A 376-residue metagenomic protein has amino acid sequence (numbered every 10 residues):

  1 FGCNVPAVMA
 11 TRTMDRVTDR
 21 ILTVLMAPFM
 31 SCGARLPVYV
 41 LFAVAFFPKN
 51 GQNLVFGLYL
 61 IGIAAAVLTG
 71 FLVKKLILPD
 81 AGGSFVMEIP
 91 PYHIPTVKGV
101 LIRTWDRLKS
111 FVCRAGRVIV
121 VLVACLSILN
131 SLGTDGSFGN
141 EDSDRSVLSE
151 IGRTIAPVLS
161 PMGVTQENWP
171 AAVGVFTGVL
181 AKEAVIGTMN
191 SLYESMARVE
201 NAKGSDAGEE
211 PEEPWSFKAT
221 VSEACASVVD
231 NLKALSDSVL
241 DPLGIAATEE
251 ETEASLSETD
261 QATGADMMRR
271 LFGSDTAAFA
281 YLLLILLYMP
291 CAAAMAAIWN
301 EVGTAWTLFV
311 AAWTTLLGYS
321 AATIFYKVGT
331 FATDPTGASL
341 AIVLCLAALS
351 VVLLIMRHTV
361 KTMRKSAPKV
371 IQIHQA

Functional and structural regions predicted by a protein language model:
A7-R20, S127-T315: Extended, low-charge hydrophobic alpha-helical regions
D15, P28-F29, G33-F56, A296-E301 (+1 more regions): Transmembrane helix-loop junctions at the membrane interface of multipass transporters and ion channels
T23, A27, K49, N53-I61 (+5 more regions): Alpha-helical transmembrane segments of multi-pass inner-membrane proteins, especially transporters/permeases
S31, R35-L36, R114-S127, G187 (+4 more regions): Hydrophobic alpha-helical transmembrane segments in multi-pass membrane proteins
A43-A45, Y59-V73, V121-S131, L283-I285 (+2 more regions): Hydrophobic core segments of alpha-helical transmembrane domains in multi-pass membrane transport and ion-translocation
K75, L354-V370: Membrane-interface capping segments at transmembrane-helix boundaries
M87-I102, N140-D144, L148: Short, membrane-interfacial amphipathic segments enriched in basic
K109-V121, Q166-E167, A171: Membrane-interface helix starts
